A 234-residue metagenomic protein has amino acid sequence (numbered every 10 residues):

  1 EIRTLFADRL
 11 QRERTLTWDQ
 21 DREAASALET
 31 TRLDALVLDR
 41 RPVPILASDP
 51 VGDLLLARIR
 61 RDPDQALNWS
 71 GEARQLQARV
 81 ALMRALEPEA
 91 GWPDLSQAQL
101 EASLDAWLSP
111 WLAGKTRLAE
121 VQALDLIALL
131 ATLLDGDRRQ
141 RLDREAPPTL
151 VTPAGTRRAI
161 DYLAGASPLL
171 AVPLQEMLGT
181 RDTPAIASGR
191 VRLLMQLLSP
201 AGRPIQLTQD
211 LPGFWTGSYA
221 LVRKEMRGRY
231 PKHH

Functional and structural regions predicted by a protein language model:
E1-T149, S188-H234: Acidic, serine/threonine- and proline-rich low-complexity intrinsically disordered segments
Y162-L163, D182-T183, P204-D210: Short conserved micro-motifs at the rims of enzyme active sites and ligand-binding pockets
L163-I186, V191-L193, L197: Short, surface-exposed, low-complexity cationic segments
